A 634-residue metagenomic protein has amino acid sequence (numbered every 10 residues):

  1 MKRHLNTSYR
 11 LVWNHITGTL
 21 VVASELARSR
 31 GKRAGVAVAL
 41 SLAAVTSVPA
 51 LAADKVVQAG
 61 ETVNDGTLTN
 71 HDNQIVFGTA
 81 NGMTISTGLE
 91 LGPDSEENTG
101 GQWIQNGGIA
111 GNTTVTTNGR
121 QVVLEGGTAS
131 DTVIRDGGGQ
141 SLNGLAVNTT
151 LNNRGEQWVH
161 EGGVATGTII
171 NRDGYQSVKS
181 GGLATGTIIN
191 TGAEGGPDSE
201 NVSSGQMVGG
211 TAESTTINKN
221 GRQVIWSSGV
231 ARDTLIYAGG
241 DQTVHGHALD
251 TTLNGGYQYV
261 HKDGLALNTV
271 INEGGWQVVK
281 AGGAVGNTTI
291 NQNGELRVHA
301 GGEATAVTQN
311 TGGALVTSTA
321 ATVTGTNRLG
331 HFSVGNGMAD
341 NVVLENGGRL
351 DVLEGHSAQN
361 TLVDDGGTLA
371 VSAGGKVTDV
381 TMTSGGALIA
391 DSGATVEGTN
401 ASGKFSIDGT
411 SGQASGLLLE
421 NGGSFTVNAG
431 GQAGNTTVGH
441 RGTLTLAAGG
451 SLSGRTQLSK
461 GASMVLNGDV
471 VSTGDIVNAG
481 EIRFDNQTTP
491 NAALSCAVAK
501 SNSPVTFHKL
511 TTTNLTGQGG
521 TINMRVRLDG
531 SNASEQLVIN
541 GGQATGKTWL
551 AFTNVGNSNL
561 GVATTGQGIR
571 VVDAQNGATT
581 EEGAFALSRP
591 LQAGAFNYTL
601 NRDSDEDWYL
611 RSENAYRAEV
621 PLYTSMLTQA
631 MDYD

Functional and structural regions predicted by a protein language model:
M1-A52: Cleavable N-terminal targeting peptides that direct proteins into the secretory/outer-membrane pathway or into
V21-V22, G82, L610: A sequence-level detector of short linear motifs
R28, N70-I75, T545: Short, flexible N-terminal segments of the mature chain
A53-D72: Short N-terminal segments immediately surrounding and downstream of signal-peptide cleavage
V63, Q74, A80-I85, Q102-I104 (+36 more regions): Fold-core signature of tandem repeat domains
E90-E97, G192-V202, A492-A499: Intrinsically disordered, low-complexity Ser/Thr- and acidic-rich flexible linkers and loops, especially at boundaries
G186, T324-N327, N360, D379-K404 (+5 more regions): Extracellular beta-solenoid/beta-roll
A615-D634: Outer membrane beta-barrel translocator domains of Type V secretion systems
